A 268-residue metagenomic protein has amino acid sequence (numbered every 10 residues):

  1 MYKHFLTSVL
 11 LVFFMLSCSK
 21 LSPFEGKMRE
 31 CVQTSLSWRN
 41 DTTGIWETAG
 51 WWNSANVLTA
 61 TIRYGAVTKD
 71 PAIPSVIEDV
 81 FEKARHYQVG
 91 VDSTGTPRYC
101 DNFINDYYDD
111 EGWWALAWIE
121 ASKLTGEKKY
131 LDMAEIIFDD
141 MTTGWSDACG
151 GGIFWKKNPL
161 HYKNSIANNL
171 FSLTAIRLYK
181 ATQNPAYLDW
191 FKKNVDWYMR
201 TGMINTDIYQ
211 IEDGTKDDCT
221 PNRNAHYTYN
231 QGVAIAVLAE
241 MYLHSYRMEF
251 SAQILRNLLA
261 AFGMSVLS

Functional and structural regions predicted by a protein language model:
M1-P23: Bacterial Sec-dependent N-terminal signal peptides
S19-S268: Glycan-recognition and catalytic cores of secretory/periplasmic carbohydrate-active enzymes
